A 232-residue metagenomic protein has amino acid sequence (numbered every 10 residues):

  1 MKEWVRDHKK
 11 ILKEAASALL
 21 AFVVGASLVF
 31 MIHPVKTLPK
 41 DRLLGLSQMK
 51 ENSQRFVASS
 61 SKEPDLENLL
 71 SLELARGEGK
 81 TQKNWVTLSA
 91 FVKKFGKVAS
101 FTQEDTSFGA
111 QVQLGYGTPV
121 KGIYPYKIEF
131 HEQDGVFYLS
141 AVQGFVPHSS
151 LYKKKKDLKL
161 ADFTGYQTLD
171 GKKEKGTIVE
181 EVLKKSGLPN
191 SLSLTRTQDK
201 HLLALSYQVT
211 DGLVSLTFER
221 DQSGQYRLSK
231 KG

Functional and structural regions predicted by a protein language model:
M1-I11: N-terminal Lys/Arg-rich, disordered targeting/topogenic segments
M1-K2, I32, L43-L46: Short, aromatic- and cysteine-enriched interfacial helices/patches that mediate contacts at lipid membranes
A15-M31: Hydrophobic membrane-insertion alpha-helices, especially the h-region of bacterial N-terminal signal peptides
V29-P39: Hydrophobic single-pass membrane-insertion segments
T37-E67, L74-G77, Q82-Y152, Q167-G232: A cross-family detector of function-defining hotspots
L151-L160: N-terminal periplasmic "start-of-domain" segments of outer-membrane beta-barrel proteins
